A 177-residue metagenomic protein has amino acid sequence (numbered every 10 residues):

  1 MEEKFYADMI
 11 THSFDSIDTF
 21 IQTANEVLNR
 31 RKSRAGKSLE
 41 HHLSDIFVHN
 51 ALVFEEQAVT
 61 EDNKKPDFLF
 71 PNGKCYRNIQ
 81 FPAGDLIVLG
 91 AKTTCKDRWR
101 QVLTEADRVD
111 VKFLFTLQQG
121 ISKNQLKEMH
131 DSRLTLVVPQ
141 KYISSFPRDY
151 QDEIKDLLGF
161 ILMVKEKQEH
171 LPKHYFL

Functional and structural regions predicted by a protein language model:
M1-K37: Interdomain/boundary linker segments immediately adjacent to catalytic/signaling cores
H41-S44, V48, V53-L177: Catalytic core segments in nucleotide and nucleic-acid processing enzymes
